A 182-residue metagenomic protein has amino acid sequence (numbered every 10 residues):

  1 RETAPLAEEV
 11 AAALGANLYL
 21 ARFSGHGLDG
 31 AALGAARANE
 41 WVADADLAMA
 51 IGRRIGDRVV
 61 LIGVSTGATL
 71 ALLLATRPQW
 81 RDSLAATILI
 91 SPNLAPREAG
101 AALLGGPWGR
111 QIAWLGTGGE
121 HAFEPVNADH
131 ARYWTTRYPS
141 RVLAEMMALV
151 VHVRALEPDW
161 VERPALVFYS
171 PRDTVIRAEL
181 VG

Functional and structural regions predicted by a protein language model:
R1-F23: Short, surface-exposed "cap/lid" segments of acyl-processing enzymes
P5-L6, R163, R177-G182: Short alpha-helix in the alpha/beta-hydrolase fold that links the catalytic acid
R22-G27, N93: Short beta-to-alpha linker loops that shape the active-site pocket of alpha/beta-hydrolase fold enzymes
L28-V60: Catalytic nucleophile-loop/oxyanion-hole region of alpha/beta-hydrolase and closely related hydrolase-like folds
I62-A71: Gly/Ala-rich beta-loop-alpha elbow adjacent to hydrolase catalytic centers
P92-E157, P171-R172: The alpha/beta-hydrolase serine catalytic core
V161, V167-Y169, D173: Short beta-strand/loop motif that positions the catalytic acidic residue of the alpha/beta-hydrolase fold
